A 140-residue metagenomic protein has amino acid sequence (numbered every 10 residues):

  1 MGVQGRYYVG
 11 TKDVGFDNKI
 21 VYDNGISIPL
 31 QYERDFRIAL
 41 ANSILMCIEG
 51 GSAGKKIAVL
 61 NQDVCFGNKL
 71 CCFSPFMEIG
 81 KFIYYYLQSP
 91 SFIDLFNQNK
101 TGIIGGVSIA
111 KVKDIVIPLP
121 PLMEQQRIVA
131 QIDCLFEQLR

Functional and structural regions predicted by a protein language model:
M1-Y7: Extended boundary segments
Y7, K12-A41, N61: Sequence-specific dsDNA recognition surfaces
M46-C47: A generic structural signal for residues embedded in beta-strands
G50-G54: Short, charged beta-turn/beta-strand-edge "cap" motif at the junction between a beta-strand and an adjacent loop
I57: Intrinsically disordered, low-complexity polar regions and short flexible loop motifs
V64-C71, K81, T101-L122: A short glycine-rich beta-alpha junction/loop motif
F82-S91, N99: Glycine- and charge-enriched low-complexity intrinsically disordered segments
D94, A110, D114-R140: Amphipathic alpha-helical coiled-coil/heptad-repeat segments
